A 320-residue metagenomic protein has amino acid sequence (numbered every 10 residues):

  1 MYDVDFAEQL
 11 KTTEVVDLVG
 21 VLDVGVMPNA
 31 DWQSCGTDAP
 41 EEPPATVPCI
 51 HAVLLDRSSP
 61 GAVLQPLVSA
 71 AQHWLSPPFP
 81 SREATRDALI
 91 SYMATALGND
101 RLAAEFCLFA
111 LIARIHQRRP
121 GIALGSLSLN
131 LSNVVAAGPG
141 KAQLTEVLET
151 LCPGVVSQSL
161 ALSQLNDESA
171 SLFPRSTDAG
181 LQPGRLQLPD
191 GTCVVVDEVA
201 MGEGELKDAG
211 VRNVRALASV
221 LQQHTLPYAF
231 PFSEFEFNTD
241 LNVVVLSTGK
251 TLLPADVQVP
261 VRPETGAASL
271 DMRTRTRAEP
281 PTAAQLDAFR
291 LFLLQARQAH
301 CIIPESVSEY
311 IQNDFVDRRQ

Functional and structural regions predicted by a protein language model:
M1-A88: OB-fold and OB-like single-stranded nucleic-acid-recognition modules and their adjacent interaction interfaces
L10, G138, L286, E305-S308: Generic detection of long, well-ordered alpha-helical segments
A71-A296: Conserved ASCE/P-loop NTPase catalytic core
P281, A299-V307: Long, charged, helix-rich clamp/arm modules that form nucleic acid-engaging surfaces of large nucleic-acid-processing
E309-N313: C-terminal helical "lid" of AAA+/P-loop NTPase domains
R318-Q320: C-terminal helical "lid" subdomain and adjoining coupling/linker elements of P-loop NTPases
